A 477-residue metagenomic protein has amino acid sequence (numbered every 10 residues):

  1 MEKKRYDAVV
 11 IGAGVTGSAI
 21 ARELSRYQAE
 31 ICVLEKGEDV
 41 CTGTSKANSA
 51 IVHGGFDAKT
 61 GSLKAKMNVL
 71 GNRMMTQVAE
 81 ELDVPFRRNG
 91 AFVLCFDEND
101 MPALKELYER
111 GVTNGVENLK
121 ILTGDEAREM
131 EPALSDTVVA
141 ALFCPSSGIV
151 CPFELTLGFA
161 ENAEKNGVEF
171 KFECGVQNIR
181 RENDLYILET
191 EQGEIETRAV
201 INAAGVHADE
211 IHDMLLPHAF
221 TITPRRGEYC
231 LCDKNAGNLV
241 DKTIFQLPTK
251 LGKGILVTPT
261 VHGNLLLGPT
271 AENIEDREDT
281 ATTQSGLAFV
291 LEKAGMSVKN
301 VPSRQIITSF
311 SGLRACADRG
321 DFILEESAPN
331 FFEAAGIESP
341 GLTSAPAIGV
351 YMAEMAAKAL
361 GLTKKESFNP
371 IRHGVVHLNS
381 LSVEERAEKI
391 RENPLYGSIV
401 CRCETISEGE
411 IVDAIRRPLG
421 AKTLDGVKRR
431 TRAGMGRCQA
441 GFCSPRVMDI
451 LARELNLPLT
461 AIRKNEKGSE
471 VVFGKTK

Functional and structural regions predicted by a protein language model:
Y6-V33: N-terminal Rossmann-like FAD-binding beta1-loop-alpha1 element of flavoenzymes
A19, I179-D184, L188-G268, E272-A281 (+1 more regions): Flavin-dependent oxidoreductases
S25-A47: Glycine-rich FAD pyrophosphate-binding loop
A50-M130, G254-I255: Dinucleotide-binding Rossmann-like beta1-alpha1 core, especially the glycine-rich loop that anchors the ADP
T60, K64-V69, L94-A103, L142-E161 (+3 more regions): Short beta-strand to alpha-helix junction loop
L142-A199: Helical element adjacent to the flavin cofactor pocket in flavoenzyme catalytic cores
P152, G252, V261-H262, N273-I399 (+2 more regions): C-terminal catalytic lobe of FAD-dependent flavoproteins
S398-I411, R429-D449: Local cysteine-cluster metal-coordination motifs and their immediate loop/turn environment, predominantly Fe-S cluster
